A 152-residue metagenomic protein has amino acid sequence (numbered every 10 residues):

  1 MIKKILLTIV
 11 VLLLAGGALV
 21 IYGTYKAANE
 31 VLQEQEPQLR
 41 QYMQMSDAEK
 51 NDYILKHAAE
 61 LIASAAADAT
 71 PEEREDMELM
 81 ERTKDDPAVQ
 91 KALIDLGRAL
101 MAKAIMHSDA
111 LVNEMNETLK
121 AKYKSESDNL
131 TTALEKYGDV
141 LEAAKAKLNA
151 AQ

Functional and structural regions predicted by a protein language model:
K4-I21: Hydrophobic membrane-insertion alpha-helices, especially the h-region of bacterial N-terminal signal peptides
V10-V11, Q33, S127, A143: Enrichment for repetitive, rod-forming helical segments
A15-A18, Q35, S46, N116 (+1 more regions): Short linear sequence motifs
V20-D86, A92: Immediate post-signal-peptide N-terminus of mature secreted/exported proteins
T83-Q152: Non-cytosolic head/periplasmic domains of membrane-anchored proteins
